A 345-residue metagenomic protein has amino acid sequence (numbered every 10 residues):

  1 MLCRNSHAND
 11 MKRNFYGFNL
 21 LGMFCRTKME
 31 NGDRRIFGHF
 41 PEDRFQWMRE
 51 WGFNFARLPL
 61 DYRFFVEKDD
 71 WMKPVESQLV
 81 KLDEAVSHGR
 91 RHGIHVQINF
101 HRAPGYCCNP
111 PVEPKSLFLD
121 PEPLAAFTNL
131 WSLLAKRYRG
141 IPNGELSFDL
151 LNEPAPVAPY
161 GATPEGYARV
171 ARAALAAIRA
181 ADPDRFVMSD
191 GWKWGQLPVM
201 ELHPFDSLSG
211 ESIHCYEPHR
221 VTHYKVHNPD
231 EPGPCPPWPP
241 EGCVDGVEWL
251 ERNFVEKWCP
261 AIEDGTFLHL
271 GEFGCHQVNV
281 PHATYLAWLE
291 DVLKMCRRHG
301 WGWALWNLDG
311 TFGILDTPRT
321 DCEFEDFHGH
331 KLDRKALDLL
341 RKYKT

Functional and structural regions predicted by a protein language model:
M1-R57, R91, P260: N-terminal carbohydrate-binding accessory modules
C3-A8, K12-N14, P110, F118-V247 (+2 more regions): Active-site region of glycoside hydrolase catalytic domains
L20-F40, K68-K73, S116-L119, R220-L250 (+1 more regions): Acidic/histidine-rich helix-loop elements that form or flank divalent-metal/phosphate-binding sites at the catalytic
L21, P59-Y62, F100-Y106, G191-K193 (+1 more regions): Short, solvent-exposed turn/loop segments enriched in Gly/Ser/Thr/Pro and often Arg
R26-R34, Y62-L79, P104-E122, P156-P159 (+2 more regions): Surface-exposed, active-site-proximal loop segments in enzymatic domains
R34-H39, F64-V66, M72-E76, A155-A158 (+5 more regions): Acidic-and-aromatic substrate-binding clefts and catalytic sites of carbohydrate-active enzymes
I36-A56, W71-R102, Y106-S147, V170-A181: An active-site-proximal structural segment forming one wall of the substrate-binding cleft that immediately precedes
P281-T345: Aromatic-rich peripheral "rim/lid" segments of glycoside hydrolase catalytic domains that contact and position glycan
